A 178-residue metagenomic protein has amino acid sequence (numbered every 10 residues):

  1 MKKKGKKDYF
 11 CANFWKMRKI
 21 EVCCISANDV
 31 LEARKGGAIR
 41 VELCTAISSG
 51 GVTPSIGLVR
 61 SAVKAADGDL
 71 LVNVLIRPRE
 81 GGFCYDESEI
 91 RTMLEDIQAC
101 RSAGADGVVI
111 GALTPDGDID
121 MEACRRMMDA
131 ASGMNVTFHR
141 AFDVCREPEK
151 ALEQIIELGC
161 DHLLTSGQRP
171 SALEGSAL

Functional and structural regions predicted by a protein language model:
K2-K16: Polybasic, lysine-rich low-complexity intrinsically disordered segments
M17-I39, A46-T53: N-terminal pre-domain/capping segments
M17-S26, I76-L94, T137-E147: Active-site mouth loops of central-metabolism enzymes
K19-E21, R40-E42, D69-L75, D106-V109 (+2 more regions): Structural preference for beta-strand elements that scaffold enzyme active sites
N28, I47-L70, S88, A112-S132 (+2 more regions): Active-site-adjacent beta->alpha loops and helix N-cap segments on the catalytic face of soluble alpha/beta enzymes
A33, C100, H139, L163: Conserved, mostly hydrophobic/aromatic
G36, A65, A103, E157-G159: Structural motif
V59-R60, D69-D120: Active-site beta->alpha loop and helix N-cap motifs at the rims of alpha/beta catalytic domains
